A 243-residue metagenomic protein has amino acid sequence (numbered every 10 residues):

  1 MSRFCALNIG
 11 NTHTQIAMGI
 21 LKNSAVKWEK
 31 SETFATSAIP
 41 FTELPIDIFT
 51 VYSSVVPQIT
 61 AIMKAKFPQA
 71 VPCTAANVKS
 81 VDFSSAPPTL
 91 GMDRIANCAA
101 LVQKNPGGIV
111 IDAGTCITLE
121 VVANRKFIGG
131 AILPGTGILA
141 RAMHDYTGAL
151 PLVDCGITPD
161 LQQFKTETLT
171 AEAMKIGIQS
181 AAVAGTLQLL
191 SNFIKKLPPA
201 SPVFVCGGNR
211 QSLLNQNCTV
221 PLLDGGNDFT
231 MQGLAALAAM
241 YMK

Functional and structural regions predicted by a protein language model:
M1-K27, G107-K126, M143: Gly/Thr-rich phosphate-binding beta-strand-loop-beta motif of the actin/hexokinase/Hsp70
N23-I62, I176: N-terminal phosphate-binding loop and adjacent alpha-helix
K30-E32, L161-P202, N209, L222-L223: Adenine-nucleotide phosphate-binding core of ATP-dependent small-molecule kinases
I46-V56, V71-P72, P199-G208: Short glycine-rich phosphate-binding loop at a beta-alpha junction
F67-L101: Glycine/small-residue-rich loop that forms an oxyanion/phosphate-binding "nest" at active or ligand-binding sites
P68-S80, N217-G233: Conserved phosphate-binding/catalytic loops in two-lobed NTP-binding clefts
M92-N97, V102-N105, I128-I176, L237: Glycine-rich phosphate-binding loop plus the immediately following alpha-helix
I95, Q179, L223-K243: Glycine-rich phosphate-binding/hydrolytic loop that grips phosphoryl groups
